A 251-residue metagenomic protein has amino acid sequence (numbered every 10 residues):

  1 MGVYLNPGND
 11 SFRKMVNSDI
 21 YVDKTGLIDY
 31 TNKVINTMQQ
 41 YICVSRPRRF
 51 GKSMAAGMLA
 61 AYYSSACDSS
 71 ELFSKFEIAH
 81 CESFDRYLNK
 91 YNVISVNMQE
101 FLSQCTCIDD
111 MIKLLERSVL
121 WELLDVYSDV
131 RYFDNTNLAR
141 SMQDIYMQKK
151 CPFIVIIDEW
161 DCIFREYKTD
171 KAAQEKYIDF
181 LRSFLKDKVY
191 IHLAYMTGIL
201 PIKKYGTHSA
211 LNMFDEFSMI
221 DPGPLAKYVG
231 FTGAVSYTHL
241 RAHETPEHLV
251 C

Functional and structural regions predicted by a protein language model:
P7-D29: N-terminal pre-Walker A segment at the start of P-loop NTPase domains
K52: Conserved lysine of the Walker
Y62-N89: Flexible phosphate/Mg2+-sensing switch loops adjacent to catalytic phosphate-binding sites
L114-I157, D161, S183-D187: Mid-core helix/loop region of P-loop NTP-binding domains shared across ATPases and GTPases
I156, L193-I199: Structural recognition of the conserved hydrophobic beta-strand(s) that form the central parallel beta-sheet of P-loop
E175-H192: Substrate-engagement module of ASCE P-loop NTPases
K203-F217: Short regulatory helix/loop adjacent to the ATP-binding pocket of P-loop NTPases
T238-E247: Conserved small/polar residues in nucleotide/adenosyl-binding loops
